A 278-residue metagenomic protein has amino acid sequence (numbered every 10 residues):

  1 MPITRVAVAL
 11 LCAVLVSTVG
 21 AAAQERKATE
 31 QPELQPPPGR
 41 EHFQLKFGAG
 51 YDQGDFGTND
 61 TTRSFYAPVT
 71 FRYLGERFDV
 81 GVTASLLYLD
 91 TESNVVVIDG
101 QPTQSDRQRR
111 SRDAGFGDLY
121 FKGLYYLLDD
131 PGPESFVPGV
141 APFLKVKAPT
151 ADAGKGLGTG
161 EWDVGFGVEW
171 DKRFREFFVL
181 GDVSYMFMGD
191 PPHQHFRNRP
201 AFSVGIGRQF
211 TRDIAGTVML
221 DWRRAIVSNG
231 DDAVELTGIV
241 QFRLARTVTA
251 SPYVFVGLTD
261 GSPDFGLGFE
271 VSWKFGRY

Functional and structural regions predicted by a protein language model:
M1-A9: Bacterial N-terminal signal peptides that target proteins for export
I3, A13, P38-R40: Generic hydrophobic-segment detector
V8-T18: Bacterial N-terminal signal peptides
V19-A23: Sec/Tat signal peptide C-region and signal peptidase I cleavage site
Q24-D190, R197-Y278: Transmembrane beta-barrel domains of Gram-negative outer membranes and organellar outer membranes
